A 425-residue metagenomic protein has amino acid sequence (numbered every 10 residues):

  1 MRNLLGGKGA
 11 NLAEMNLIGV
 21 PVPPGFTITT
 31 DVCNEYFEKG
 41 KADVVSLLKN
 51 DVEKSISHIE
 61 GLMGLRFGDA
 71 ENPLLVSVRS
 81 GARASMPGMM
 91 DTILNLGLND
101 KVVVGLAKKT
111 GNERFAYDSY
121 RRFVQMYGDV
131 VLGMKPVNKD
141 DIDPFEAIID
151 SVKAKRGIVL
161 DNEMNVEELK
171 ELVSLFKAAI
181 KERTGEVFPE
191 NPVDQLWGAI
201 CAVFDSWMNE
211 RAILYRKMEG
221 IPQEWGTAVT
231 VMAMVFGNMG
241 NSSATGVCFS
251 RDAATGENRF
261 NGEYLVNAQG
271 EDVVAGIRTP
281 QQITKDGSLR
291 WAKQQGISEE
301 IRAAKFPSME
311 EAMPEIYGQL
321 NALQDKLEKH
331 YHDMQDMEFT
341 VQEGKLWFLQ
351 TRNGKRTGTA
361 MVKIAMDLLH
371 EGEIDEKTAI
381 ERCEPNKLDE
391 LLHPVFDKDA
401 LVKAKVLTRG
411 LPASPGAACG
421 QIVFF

Functional and structural regions predicted by a protein language model:
M1-T408: Nucleotide/phosphate-binding sheet-loop regions of phosphoryl- and nucleotidyl-transfer enzymes
P412-F425: Long, structured protein-protein interaction/assembly regions in large complexes
